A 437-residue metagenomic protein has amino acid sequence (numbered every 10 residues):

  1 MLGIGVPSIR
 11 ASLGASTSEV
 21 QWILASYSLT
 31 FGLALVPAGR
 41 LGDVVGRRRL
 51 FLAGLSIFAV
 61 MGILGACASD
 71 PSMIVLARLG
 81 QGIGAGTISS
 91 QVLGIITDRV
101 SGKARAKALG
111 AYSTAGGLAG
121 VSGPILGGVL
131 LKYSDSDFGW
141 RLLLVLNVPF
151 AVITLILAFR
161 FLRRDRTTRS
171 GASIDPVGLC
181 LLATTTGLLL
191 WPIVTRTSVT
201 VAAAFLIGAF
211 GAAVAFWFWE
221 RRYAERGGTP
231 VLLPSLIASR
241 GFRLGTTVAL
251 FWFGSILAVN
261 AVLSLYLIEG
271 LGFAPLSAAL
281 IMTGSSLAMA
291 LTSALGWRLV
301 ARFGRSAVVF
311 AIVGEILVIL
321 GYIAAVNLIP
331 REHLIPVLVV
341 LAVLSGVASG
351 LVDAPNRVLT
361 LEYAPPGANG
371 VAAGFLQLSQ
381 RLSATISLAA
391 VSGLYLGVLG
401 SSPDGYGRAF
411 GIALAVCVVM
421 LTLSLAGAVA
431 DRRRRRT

Functional and structural regions predicted by a protein language model:
M1-S18, L24-A25, G123, N260-S264: Extracytoplasmic
L2-I4, G227-R436: 12-transmembrane solute porter fold
S12-G14, G46, C67-M73, S101 (+2 more regions): Helix-breaking motifs and short loop linkers at transmembrane-helix boundaries and internal kinks in secondary membrane
A25-G39, S89-T97, T283-L295: Central cavity-lining transmembrane alpha-helices of secondary-active solute carriers, predominantly the Major
R47-A53, A307-F310: Juxtamembrane helix-start motifs in multi-pass secondary transporters
R49-V177: Helix-loop-helix hairpins in multi-pass membrane proteins, especially solute transporters
K132-Y133, D137-T247, S255: Hydrophobic transmembrane-helix bundles of small-molecule transporters
